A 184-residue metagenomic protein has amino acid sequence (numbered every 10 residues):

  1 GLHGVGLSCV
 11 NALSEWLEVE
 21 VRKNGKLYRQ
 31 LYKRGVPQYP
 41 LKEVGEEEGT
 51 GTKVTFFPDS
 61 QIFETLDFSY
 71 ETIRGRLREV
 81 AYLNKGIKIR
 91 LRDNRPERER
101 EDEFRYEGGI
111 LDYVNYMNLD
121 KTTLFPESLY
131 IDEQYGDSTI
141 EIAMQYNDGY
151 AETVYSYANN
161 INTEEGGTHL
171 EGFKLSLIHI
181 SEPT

Functional and structural regions predicted by a protein language model:
G1-Y116: GHKL-type ATPase core
K26-K42, P126-E141, S181: Conserved alpha/beta core surface patches that mediate binding of polyanionic ligands
G45-T55, A143-A158: Flexible hinge/switch segments at interdomain interfaces of large molecular machines
I62, L66, Y157-G167: Short histidine-centered catalytic/ligand-binding loop motif
Y70, G166-L170, K174: Short, charged, low-complexity patches
Y82, G136-D148: Core structural elements
L175-T184: Residue-level detector of conserved catalytic or cofactor/ligand-binding positions in enzyme active sites
